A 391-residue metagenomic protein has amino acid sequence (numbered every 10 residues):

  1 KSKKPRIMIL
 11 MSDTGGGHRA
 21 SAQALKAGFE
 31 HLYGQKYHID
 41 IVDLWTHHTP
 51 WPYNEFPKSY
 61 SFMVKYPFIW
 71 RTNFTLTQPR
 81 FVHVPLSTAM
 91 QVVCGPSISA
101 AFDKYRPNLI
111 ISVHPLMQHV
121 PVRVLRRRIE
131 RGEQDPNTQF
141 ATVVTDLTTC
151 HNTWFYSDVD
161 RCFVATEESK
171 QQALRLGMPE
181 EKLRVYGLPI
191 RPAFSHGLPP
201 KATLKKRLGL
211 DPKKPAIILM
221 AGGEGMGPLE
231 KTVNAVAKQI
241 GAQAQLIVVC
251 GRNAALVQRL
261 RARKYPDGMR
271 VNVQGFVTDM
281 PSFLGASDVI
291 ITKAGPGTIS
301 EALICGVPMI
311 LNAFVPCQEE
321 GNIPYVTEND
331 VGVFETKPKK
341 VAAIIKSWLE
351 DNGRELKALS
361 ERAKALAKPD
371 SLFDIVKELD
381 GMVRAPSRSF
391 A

Functional and structural regions predicted by a protein language model:
S21, T72-G177, K182-V185, R191: Active-site and donor-binding regions of nucleotide-sugar-utilizing enzymes
A24-Y105: Conserved N-terminal ligand/cofactor-binding loop architecture of enzyme catalytic domains
D160-E224, R252-N253: A nucleotide-sugar donor-handling region in carbohydrate enzymes
P200-K206, L210-A286: Donor-nucleotide binding loops and adjacent catalytic segments primarily of GT-B fold Leloir glycosyltransferases
G285-G295: Acidic donor-binding loop of glycosyltransferase active sites
T327-N329, T336-R354: C-terminal "capping" alpha-helix adjacent to the active site of nucleotide-linked donor transferases in cell-envelope
E355-P369: A short, well-ordered alpha-helix in the C-terminal region of glycosyltransferases
K368-A391: C-terminal alpha-helical cap of glycosyltransferases
